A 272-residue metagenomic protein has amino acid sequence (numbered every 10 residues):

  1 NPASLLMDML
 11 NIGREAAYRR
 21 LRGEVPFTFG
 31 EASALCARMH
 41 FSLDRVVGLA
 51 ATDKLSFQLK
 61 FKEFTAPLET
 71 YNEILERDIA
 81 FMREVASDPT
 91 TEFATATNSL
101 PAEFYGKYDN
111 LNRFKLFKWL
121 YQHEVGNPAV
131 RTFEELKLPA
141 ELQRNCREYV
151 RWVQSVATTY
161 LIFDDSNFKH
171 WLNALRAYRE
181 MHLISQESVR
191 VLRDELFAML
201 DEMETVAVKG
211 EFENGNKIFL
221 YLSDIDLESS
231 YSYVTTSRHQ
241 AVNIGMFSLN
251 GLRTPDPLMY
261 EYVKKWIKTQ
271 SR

Functional and structural regions predicted by a protein language model:
N1-Q58: Basic, Lys/Arg-rich alpha-helical nucleic-acid-recognition elements, primarily the DNA-binding modules of transcription
S4, D8, R19, A37 (+7 more regions): Charged/polar, solvent-exposed surface patches and flexible loops
L5, A16, A66, T70 (+6 more regions): Exposed alpha-helical structural elements
M9, D44-G48, T65, P101 (+3 more regions): Short, structured coil/loop segments at alpha-helix boundaries
Y18-R20, G48-L49, E63-E69, G106-N112 (+2 more regions): Short, charged low-complexity intrinsically disordered segments located at boundaries of structured domains
D44, M82-E84, M259-Y260: Glycine-rich loops and low-complexity Gly/Arg-rich segments that provide flexible linkers or classic glycine-based
T52-R131: Helix-turn-helix/homeodomain-like alpha-helical modules used for DNA recognition and transcription-factor dimerization
F117-R272: Hydrophobic protein-protein interaction segments
